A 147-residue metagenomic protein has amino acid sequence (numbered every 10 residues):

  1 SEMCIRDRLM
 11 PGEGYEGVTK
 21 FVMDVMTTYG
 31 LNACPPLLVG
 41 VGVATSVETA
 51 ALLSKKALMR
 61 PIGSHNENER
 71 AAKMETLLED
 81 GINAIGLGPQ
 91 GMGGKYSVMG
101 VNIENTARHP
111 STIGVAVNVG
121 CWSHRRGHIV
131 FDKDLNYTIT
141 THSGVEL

Functional and structural regions predicted by a protein language model:
M3-I5: Short, small-residue-biased leader/transition segments that mark boundaries at the very start of proteins
R8, E13, G40, G63: Metallocofactor- and cofactor-centric catalytic cores in central/energy metabolism, strongly enriched
M10-Y29: Active-site glycine-rich loop that binds ribose-phosphate moieties when present
T28-V39, A84-M92: Hydrophobic alpha-helical bundle architecture
N32-A50, R108-P110, V115-V117: Conserved phosphate/anionic-ligand binding catalytic regions in large, soluble enzymes, centered on
L52-I62: A glycine- and small-aliphatic-rich helix-loop capping segment at beta-alpha/alpha-beta transitions that lines
P61-L147: Domain-length cofactor-binding catalytic modules of enzymes
